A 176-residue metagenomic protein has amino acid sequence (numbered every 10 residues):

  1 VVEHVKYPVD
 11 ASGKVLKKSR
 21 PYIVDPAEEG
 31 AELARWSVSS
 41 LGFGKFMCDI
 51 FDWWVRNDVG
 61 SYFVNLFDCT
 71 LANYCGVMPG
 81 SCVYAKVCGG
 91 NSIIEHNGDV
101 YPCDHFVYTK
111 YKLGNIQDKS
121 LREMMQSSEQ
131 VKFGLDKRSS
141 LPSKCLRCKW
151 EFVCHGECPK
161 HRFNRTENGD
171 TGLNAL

Functional and structural regions predicted by a protein language model:
V1-V83, V87, I93, V107-Y108 (+1 more regions): Radical SAM enzyme [4Fe-4S]-AdoMet core and its adjacent flexible, acidic and glycine-rich loops/tails across
V107-L176: Flexible mid-to-C-terminal extensions adjoining Fe-S/redox cofactors in radical SAM and related proteins
